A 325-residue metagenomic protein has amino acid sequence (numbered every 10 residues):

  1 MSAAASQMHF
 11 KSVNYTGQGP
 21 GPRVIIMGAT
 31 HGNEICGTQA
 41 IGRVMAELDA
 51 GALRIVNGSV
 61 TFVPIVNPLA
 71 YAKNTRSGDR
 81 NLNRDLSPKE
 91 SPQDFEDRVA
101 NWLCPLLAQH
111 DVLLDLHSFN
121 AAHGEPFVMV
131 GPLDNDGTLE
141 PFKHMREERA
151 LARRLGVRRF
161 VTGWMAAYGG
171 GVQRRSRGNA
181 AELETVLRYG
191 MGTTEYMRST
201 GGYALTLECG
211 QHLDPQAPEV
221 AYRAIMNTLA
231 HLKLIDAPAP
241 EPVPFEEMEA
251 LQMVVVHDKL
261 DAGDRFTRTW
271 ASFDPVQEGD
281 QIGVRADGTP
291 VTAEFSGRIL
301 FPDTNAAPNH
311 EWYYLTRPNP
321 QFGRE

Functional and structural regions predicted by a protein language model:
M1-E325: Structured catalytic-domain cores with a bias toward divalent-metal coordination
